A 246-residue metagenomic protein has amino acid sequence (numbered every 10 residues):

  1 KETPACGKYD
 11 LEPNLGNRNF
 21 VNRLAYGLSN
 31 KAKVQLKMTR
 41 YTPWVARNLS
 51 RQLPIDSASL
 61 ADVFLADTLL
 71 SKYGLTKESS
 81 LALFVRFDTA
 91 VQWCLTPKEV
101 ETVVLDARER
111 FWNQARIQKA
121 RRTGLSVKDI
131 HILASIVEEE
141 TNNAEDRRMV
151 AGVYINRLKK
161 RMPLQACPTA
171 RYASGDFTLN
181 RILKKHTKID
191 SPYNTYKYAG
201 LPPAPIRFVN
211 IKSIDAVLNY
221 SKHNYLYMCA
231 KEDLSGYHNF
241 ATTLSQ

Functional and structural regions predicted by a protein language model:
K1-F111, A115: Signal peptide-directed extracytoplasmic domains
L53-I55, L69-Q246: Bacterial extracytoplasmic/cell-wall-associated proteins, especially those involved in peptidoglycan
